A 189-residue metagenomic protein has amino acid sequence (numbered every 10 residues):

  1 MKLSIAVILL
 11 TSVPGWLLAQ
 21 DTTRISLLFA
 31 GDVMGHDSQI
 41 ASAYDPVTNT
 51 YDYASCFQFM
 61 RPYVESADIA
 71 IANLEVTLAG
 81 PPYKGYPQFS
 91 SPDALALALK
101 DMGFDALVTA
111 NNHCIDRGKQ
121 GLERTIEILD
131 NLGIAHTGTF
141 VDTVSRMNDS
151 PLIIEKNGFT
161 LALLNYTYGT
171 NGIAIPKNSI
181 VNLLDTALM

Functional and structural regions predicted by a protein language model:
M1-D21: Bacterial Sec-dependent N-terminal signal peptides
A19-M189: Acidic, metal/ion-coordinating pockets
